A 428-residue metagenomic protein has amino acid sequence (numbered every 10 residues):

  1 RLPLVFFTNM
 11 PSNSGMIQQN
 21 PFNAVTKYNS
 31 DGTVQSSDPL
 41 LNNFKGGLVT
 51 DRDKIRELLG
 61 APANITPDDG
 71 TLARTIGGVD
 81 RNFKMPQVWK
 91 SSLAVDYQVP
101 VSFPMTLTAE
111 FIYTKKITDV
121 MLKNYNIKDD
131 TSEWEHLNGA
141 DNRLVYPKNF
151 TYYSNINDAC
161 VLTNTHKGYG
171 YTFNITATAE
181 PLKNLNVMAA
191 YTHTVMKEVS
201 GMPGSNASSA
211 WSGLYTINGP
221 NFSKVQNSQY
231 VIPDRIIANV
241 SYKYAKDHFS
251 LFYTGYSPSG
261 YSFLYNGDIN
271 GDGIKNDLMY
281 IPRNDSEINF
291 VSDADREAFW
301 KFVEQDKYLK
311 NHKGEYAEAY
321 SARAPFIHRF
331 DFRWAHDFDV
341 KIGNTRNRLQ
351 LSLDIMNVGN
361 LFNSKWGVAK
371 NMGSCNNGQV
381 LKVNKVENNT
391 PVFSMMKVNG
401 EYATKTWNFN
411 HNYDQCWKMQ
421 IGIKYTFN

Functional and structural regions predicted by a protein language model:
R1-V161, T216, P325: Solvent-exposed loop/turn elements at secondary-structure boundaries
L2-I17, L72-T75, T108, D119-D129 (+6 more regions): Outer-membrane beta-barrel and related beta-rich outer-membrane complex signature in Gram-negative bacteria
R56-I65, G70, H248-G343, Q350 (+1 more regions): Extracytoplasmic gating/loop element in the C-terminal half of outer-membrane beta-barrel translocons and assembly
A73-V79, Y153-L162, I217-K224, L278-M279 (+2 more regions): Extracytoplasmic loops and strand-loop junctions of Gram-negative outer membrane beta-barrel proteins
Q87-S91, Y169-Y171, I232-I236, F326-F330 (+2 more regions): Residues that define the transmembrane beta-barrel architecture of outer-membrane proteins
P100-P104, L182-N184, K246-F249, D339-L351 (+1 more regions): Short loop/turn motifs that connect adjacent beta-strands in outer-membrane beta-barrel proteins
T108-F263: Gram-negative outer-membrane beta-barrel transporters
D414-N428: Outer-membrane beta-barrel "beta-signal"
